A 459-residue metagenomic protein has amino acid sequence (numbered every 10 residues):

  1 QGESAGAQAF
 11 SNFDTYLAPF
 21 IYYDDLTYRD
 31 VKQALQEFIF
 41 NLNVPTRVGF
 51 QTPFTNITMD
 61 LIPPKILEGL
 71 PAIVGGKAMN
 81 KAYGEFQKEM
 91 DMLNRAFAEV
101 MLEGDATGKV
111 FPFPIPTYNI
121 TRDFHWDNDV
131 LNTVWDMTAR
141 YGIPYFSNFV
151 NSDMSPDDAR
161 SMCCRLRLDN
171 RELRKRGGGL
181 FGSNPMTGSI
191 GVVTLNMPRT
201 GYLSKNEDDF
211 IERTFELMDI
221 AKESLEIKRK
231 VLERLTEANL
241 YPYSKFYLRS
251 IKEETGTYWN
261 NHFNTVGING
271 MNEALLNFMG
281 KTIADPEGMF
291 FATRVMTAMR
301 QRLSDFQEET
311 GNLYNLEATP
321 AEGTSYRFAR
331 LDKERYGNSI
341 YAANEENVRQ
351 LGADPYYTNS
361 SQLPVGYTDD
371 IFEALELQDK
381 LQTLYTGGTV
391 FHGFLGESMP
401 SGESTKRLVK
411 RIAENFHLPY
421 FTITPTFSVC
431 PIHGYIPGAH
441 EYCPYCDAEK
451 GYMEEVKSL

Functional and structural regions predicted by a protein language model:
Q1-N260, K281, D285-E455: Conserved catalytic cores of very large enzyme subunits
H262, I268-L275: Extended amphipathic alpha-helical segments enriched in small hydrophobics
K457-L459: Short acidic, low-complexity intrinsically disordered linear motifs used for protein-protein interactions
